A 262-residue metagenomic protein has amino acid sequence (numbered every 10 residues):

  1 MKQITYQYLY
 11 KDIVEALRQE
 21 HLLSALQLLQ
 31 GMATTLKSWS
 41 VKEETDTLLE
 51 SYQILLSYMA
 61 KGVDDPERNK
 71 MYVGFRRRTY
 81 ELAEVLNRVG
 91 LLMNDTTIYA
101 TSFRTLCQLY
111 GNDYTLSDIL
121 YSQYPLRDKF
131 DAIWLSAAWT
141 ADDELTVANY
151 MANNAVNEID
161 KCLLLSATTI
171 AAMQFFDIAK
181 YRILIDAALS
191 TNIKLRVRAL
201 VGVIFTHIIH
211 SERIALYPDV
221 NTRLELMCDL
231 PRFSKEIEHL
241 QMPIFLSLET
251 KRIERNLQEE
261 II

Functional and structural regions predicted by a protein language model:
K2-F130: Extended, helix-rich scaffolding/adaptor regions
Y8, E43, T47, I159-L164 (+1 more regions): The tetratricopeptide repeat
Y10, L26-Q30, Y181-L184, A188 (+2 more regions): Inward-facing hydrophobic residues that define packing positions of alpha-helical scaffold repeats
E20, M93, A171, P231-S234: Short secondary-structure junctions and interdomain/linker hinges
G31-T34, I54-K61, E81-R88, L135 (+4 more regions): Positions within ordered alpha-helical repeat solenoids
K37-E43, N192-L200, E212-A215, M227-H239: Boundary/linker segments of alpha-helical solenoid repeat arrays
Q108, D118-L126, F130, I209 (+1 more regions): Long alpha-helical HEAT/HEAT-like repeat alpha-solenoid scaffolds in very large eukaryotic proteins, especially those
Y114-S190, L195-R196, G202, T206-L216 (+1 more regions): Alpha-helical solenoid scaffolds in large eukaryotic transport, assembly, and signaling factors
